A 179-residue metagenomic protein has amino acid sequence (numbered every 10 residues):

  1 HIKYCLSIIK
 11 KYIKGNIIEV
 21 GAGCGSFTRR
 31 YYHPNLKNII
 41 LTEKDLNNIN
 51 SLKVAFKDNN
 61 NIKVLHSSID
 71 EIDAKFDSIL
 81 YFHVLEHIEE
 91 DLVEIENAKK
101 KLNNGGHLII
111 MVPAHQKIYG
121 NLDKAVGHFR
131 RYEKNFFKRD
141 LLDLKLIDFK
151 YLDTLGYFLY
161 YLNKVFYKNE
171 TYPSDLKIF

Functional and structural regions predicted by a protein language model:
H1-C5: Conserved SAM-binding loop and adjacent beta-strand
L6, K10-G120, F136-K138: Conserved SAM-binding loop
L36, K57-N60, V126-F129, K164-K168: Short, hinge-like loop/turn segments at secondary-structure boundaries
I72-A74, G156-F179: A C-terminal cap/extension of S-adenosyl-L-methionine-dependent methyltransferases that defines the acceptor-substrate
L80-H83, V126, I147: Generic anion/oxyanion-binding catalytic loop in active/binding sites
N121-R139, K150-L152: Acceptor-substrate binding/catalytic loop of class I
L144-L155: Conserved S-adenosyl-L-methionine
